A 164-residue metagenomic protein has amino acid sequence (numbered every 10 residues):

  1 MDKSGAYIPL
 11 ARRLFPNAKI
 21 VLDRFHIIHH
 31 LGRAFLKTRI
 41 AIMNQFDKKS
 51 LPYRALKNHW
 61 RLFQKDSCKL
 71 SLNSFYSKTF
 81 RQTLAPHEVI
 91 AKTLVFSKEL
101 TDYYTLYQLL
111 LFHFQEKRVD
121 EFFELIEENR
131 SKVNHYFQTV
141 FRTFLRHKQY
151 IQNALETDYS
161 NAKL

Functional and structural regions predicted by a protein language model:
M1-K19, F25-I28, K48-L164: Acidic/histidine-rich catalytic cores and adjacent linkers of DNA breakage/strand-transfer/modification proteins
I27-K48: Short alpha-helix plus adjacent loop in nuclease-associated cores
